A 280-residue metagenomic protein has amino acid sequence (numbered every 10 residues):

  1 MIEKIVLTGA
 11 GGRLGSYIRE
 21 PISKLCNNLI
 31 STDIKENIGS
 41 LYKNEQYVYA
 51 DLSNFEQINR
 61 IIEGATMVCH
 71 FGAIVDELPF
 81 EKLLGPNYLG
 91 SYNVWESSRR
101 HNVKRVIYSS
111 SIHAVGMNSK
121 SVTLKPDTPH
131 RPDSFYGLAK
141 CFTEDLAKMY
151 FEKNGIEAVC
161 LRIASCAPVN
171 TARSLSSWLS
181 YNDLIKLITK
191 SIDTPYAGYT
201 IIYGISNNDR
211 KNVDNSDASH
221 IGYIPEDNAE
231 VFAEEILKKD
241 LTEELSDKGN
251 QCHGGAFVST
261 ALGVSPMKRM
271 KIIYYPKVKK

Functional and structural regions predicted by a protein language model:
K4-L25: N-terminal Rossmann NAD(P)H-binding glycine-rich loop of SDR-like oxidoreductase domains
I38, I201, N207-I224, K239-Y275: Conserved C-terminal active-site "lid" loop/helix of NAD(P)H-dependent oxidoreductases that clamps the redox cofactor
G39, Q46-P86: NAD(P)H-binding glycine-rich loop region in Rossmannoid oxidoreductase-like domains and their noncatalytic homologs
S53, K82-N93, H101, I112 (+3 more regions): Glycine-rich NAD(P)-binding loop of the Rossmann-fold in SDR/ketoreductase-type enzymes
G85, S119-A158: Catalytic helix-loop patch of NAD(P)-dependent Rossmann-fold dehydrogenases
N93-R131: Conserved Rossmann-fold NAD(P)-dependent oxidoreductase catalytic core, especially the SDR/UDP-sugar
R131, F135, I156-L175: Flexible, glycine-rich beta-alpha linker
I163-P168, W178-T200, N207: Alpha-helical substrate-binding/gating segment
